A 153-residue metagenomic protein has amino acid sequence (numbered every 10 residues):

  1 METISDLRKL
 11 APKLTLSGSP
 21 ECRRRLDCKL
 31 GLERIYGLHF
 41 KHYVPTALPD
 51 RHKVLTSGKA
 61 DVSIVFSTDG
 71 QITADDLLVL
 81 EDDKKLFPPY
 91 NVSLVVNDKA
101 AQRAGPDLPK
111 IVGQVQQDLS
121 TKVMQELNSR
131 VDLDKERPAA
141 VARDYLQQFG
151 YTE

Functional and structural regions predicted by a protein language model:
M1-K53, E136-A140: Bilobed "Venus flytrap"/periplasmic-binding protein-like clamshell domains and structurally analogous long
M1-R8, R24-D27, A104-T152: Ligand-binding clefts/hinges and TM-proximal coupling segments of bilobed small-molecule sensing domains
K9-K13, G58, P89: Short gly/pro-enriched beta-turn/loop segments at secondary-structure junctions
S17, L80, V95: Residues in well-ordered beta-strands of folded domains
E21-R24, T68-I72, A100-Q102: Solvent-exposed loop/turn segments at secondary-structure junctions within structured extracellular/periplasmic domains
K53-V79: A ligand-binding cleft/hinge motif common to bilobed small-molecule-binding domains
D82-V92: Short Pro/Gly-enriched coil loops immediately N-terminal to beta-strands
N91-A104: A bilobed periplasmic-binding-protein/Venus flytrap-type ligand-binding module shared by bacterial periplasmic
